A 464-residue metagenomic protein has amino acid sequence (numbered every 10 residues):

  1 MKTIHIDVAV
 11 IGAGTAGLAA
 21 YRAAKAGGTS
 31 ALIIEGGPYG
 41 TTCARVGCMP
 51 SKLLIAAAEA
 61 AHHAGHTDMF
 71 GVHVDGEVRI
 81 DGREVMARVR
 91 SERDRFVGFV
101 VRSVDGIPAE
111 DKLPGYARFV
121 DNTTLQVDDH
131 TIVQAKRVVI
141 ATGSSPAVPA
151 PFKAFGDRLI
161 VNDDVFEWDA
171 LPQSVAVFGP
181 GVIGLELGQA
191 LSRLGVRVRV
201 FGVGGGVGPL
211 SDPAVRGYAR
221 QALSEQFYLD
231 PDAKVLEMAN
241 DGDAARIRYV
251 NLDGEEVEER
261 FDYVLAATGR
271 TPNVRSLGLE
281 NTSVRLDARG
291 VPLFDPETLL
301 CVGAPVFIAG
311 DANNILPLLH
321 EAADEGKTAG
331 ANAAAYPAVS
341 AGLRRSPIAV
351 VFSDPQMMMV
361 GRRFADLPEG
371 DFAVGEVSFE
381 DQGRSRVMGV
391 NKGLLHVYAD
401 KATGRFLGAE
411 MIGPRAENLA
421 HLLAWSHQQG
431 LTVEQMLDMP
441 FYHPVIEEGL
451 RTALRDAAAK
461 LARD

Functional and structural regions predicted by a protein language model:
K2-A16, L171-G181: Beta1/beta-strand and adjacent pyrophosphate-binding region of the FAD-binding site in flavoprotein oxidoreductases
T3-I6, R22-T29, I34-L171, G204-G208 (+6 more regions): Glycine-rich flavin
A9-G37, T42, M49, L53-H63 (+2 more regions): Flexible, glycine-rich terminal cap/loop adjacent to redox cofactors in electron-transfer oxidoreductases
A9-I11, A117, V133-G143, V177-F178 (+4 more regions): Short hydrophobic core segments
C48, T142-R197, F201, L229 (+3 more regions): Glycine-rich dinucleotide-binding loop and its adjacent helix/turn
P114, N251, D287, D295-P296 (+1 more regions): Short, acidic, Ser/Thr-enriched surface-loop or helix-capping motifs
D128-T131, V235-L236, Y249-E258, R270: A structured beta-alpha segment of the ubiquitous adenosine-cofactor-binding alpha/beta core
G156-L171, E258-Y336: FAD-site-proximal beta/loop scaffold in flavoenzymes
